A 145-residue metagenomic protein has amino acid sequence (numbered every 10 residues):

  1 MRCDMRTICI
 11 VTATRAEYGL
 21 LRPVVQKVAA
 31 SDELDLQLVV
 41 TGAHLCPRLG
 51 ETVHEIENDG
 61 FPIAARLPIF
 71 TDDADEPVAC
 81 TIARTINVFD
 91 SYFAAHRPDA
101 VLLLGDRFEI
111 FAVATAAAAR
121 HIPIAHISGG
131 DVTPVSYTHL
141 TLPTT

Functional and structural regions predicted by a protein language model:
M5-V40: N-terminal phosphate-binding or glycine-rich loops at protein starts, especially the Walker A/P-loop of NTPases
V11, V39, L103-G105, I127: Structural motif
L36-T81, V88: Conserved nucleotide-sugar phosphate-binding/catalytic loop shared by glycosyltransferases and other
R84-R97: Short, well-structured alpha-helical segments in soluble
L102-A119: An aromatic- and histidine-rich active-site surface loop
I124-Y137: A short, histidine- and acid-enriched strand-loop-helix "catalytic/donor-clamping" loop that lines the nucleotide-sugar
T138-T144: Conserved small/polar residues in nucleotide/adenosyl-binding loops
